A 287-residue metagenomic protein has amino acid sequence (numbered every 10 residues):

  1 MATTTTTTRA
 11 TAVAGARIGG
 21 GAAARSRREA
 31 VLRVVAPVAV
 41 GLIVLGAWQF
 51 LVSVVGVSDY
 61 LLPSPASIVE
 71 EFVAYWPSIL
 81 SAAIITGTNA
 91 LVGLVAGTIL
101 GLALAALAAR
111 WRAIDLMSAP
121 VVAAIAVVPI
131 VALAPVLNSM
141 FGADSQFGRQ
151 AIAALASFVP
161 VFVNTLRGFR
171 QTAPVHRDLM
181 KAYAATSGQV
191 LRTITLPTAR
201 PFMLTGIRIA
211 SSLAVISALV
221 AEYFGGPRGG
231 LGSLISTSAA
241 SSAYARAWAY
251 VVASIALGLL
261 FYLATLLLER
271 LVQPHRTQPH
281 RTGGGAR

Functional and structural regions predicted by a protein language model:
M1-E29: Short, Lys/Arg-rich, polar N-terminal cytosolic tail immediately upstream of the first transmembrane signal-anchor
G21-S26, V54-V95: Periplasmic/extracellular loop-to-transmembrane helix junction in inner-membrane transport proteins
R28, L32-V54: N-terminal signal-anchor transmembrane alpha helix
V92-V122: Transmembrane-helix boundary motif in ABC transporter permease subunits
R112, R170, W248-R287: C-terminal transmembrane helix and the adjacent membrane-cytosol boundary/short C-terminal tail of inner/organellar
A123-P160, R167-G168: Generic hydrophobic transmembrane alpha-helix motif, especially the helices
A151-L155, G188-A221, A249: Transmembrane alpha-helices
N164-M203, G232-I235: Short cytoplasmic-facing helical segments at TM-TM junctions of multi-pass membrane proteins
